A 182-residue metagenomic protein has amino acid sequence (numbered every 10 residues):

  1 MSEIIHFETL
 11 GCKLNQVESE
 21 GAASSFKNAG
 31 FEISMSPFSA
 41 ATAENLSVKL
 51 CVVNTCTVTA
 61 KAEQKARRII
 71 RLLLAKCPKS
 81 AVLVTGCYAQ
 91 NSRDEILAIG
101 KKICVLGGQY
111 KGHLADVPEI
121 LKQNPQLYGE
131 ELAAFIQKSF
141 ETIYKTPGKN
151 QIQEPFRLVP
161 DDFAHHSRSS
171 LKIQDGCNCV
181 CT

Functional and structural regions predicted by a protein language model:
M1-T182: Proteins enriched for Cys/Gly/acidic motifs involved in redox and nucleic-acid/cofactor modification
